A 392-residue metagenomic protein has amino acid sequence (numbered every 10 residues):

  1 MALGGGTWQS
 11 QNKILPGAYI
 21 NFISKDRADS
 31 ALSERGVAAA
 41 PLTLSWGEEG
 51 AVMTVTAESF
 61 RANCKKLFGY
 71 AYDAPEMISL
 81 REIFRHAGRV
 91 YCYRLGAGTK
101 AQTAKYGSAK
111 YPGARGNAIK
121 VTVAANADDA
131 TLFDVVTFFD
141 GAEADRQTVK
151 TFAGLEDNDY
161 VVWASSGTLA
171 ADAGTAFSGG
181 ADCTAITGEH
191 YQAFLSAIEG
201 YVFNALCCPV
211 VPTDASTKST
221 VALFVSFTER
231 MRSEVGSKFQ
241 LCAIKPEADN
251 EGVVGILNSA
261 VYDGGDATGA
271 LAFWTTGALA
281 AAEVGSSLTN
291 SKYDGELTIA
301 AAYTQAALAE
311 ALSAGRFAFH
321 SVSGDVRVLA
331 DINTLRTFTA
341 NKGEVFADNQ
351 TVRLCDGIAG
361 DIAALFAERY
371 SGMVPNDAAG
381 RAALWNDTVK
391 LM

Functional and structural regions predicted by a protein language model:
A2-L384, L391-M392: A glycine- and small-residue-enriched flexible loop/hinge signal that marks low-structured segments
